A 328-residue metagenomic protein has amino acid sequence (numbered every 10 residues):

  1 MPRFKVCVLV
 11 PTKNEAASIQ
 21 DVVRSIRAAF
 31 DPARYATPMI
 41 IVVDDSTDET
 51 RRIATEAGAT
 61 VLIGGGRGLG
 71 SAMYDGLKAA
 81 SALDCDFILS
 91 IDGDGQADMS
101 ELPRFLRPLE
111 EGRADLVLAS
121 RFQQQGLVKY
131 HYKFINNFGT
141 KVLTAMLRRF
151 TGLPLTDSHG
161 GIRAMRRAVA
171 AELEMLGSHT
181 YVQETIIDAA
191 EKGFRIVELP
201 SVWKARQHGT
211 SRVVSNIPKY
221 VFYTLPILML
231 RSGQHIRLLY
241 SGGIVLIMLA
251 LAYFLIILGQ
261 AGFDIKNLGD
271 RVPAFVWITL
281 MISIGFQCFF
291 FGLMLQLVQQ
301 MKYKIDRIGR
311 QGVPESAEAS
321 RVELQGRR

Functional and structural regions predicted by a protein language model:
M1-R3, L176-R328: Hydrophobic helical membrane-anchoring modules
K5-C7, P38, E184: Cell-envelope/extracellular polymer assembly enzymes that use nucleotide-activated donors
V10, R34-S46: Short beta-strand/loop segment that forms part of the nucleotide-sugar
E15-F30: Short, well-formed alpha-helical segments that are part of the catalytic scaffolds of diverse glycosyltransferases
A17-D21, D48-A57: Acidic helix N-cap motif at the loop->helix transition within catalytic regions of sugar-transfer enzymes
V42-R51, G95: A conserved acidic beta->alpha catalytic loop
G64-A79, F87, M99-H179, A205-F222: Acceptor/aglycone-binding surface of glycosyltransferases and processive sugar-polymer synthases
C85-Q96: Short beta-strand-to-loop acidic/aromatic patch adjacent to the donor-nucleotide binding site
